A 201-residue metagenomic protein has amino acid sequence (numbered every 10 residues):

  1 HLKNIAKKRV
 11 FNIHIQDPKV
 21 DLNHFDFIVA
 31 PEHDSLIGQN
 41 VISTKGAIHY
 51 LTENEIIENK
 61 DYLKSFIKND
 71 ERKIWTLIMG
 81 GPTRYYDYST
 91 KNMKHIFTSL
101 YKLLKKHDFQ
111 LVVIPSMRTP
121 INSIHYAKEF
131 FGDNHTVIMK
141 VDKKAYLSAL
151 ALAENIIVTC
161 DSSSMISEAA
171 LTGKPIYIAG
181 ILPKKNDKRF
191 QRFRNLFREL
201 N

Functional and structural regions predicted by a protein language model:
H1-I13: Glycosyltransferases and closely related glycan-assembly transferases that use nucleotide-activated donors
N12-Q16, P31, A179-G180: Short beta-strand elements of ligand-binding domains
D21-L22, I37, Y85-Y86, T119-H125 (+1 more regions): Short, charged/polar "capping" segments at the starts of alpha-helices and the immediately preceding loops
L22-S89: A nucleotide-sugar donor-handling region in carbohydrate enzymes
K73, P82-I114: Conserved catalytic-core segment of nucleotide-activated headgroup transferases in glycan assembly
D108-K143: Catalytic donor nucleotide-activated moiety binding site of glycosyltransferases and closely related
Y146-D187: A donor-sugar binding/catalytic signature common to diverse glycosyltransferases and related nucleotide-sugar
R194-N201: Leloir-type glycosyltransferase catalytic cores
